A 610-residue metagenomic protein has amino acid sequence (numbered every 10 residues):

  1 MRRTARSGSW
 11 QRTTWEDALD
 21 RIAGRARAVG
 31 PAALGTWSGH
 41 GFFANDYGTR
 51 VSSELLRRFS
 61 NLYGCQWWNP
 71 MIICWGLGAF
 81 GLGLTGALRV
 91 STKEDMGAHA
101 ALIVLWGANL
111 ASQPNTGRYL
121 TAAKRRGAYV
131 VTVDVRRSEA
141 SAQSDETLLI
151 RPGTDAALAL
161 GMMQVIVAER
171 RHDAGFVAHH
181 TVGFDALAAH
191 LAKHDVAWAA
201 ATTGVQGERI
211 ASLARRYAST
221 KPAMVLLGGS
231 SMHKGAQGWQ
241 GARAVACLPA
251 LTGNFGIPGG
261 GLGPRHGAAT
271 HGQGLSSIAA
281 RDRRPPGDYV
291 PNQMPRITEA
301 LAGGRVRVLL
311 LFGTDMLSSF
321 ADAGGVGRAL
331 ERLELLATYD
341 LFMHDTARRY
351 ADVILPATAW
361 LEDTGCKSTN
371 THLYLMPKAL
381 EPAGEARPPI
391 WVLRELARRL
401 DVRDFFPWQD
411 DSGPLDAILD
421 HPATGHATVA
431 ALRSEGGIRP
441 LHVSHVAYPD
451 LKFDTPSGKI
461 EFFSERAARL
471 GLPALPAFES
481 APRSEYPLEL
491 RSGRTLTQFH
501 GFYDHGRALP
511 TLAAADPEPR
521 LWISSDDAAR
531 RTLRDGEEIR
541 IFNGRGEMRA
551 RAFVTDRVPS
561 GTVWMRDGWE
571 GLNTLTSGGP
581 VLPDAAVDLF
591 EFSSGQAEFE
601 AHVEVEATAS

Functional and structural regions predicted by a protein language model:
M1-E362, L396, L400, L441-K452 (+3 more regions): Catalytic alpha/large subunits of respiratory electron-transfer oxidoreductases, centered on bis-MGD molybdoenzymes
S7-T13, D504-L512: Short, polar loop/linker segments at the starts of domains and inter-domain junctions
A33, P222, D450, K459 (+4 more regions): A residue-level signal for beta-strand positions that form part of recognition/binding surfaces within mature
G229-K234, K378-A386: A short glycine-threonine-serine/GTX helix/turn-capping micro-motif
Q240, G413-P510: Long, low-complexity segments enriched in small/aliphatic residues
L361-P382, A397-R399: Glycine/threonine-rich phosphate-binding loop and adjacent beta-strand/alpha-helix elements that clamp
M376, P449, P456, F542-G546: Short strand-coil-strand connectors
A383, P389-E435, G506-L521, D526-S610: Long, contiguous, secondary-structure-rich segments that constitute the structural scaffold of globular domains
